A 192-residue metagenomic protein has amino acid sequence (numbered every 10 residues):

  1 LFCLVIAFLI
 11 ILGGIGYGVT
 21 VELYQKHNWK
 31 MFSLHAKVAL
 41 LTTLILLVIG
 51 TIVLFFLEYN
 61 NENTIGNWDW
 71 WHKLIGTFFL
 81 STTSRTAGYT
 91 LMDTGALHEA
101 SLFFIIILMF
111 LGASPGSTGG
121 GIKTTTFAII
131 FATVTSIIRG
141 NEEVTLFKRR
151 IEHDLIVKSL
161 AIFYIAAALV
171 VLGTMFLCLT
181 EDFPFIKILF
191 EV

Functional and structural regions predicted by a protein language model:
L1-V192: Membrane-proximal intracellular helices of multi-pass ion channels
